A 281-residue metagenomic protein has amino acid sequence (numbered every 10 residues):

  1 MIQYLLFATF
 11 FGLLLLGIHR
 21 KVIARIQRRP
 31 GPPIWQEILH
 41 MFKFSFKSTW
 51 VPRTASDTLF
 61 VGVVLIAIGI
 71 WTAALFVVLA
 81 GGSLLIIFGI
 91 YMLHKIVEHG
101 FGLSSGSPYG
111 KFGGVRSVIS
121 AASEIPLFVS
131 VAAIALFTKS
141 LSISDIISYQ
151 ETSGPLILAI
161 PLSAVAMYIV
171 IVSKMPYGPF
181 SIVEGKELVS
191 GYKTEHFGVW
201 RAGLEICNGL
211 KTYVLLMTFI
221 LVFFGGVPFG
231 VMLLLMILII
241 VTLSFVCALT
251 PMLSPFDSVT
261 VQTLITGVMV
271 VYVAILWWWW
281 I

Functional and structural regions predicted by a protein language model:
M1-I281: Alpha-helical transmembrane segments of multi-pass membrane proteins predominantly involved in bioenergetics
